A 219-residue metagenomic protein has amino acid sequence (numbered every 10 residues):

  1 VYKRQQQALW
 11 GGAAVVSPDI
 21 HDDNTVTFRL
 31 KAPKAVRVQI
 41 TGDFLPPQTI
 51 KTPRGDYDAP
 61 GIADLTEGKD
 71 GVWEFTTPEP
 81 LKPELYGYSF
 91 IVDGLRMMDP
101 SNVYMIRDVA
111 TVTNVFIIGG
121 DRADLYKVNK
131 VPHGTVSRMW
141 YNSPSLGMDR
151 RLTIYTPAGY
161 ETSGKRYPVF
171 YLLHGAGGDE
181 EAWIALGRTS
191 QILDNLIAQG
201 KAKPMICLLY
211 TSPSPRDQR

Functional and structural regions predicted by a protein language model:
V1-Q5, Y210-P215: Conserved small/polar residues in nucleotide/adenosyl-binding loops
K3-H21, T76-L146: The feature marks proteins involved in alpha-glucan
D19, T27-P83, L95-D108, V112-T113 (+1 more regions): Aromatic- and glycine-rich beta-strand/loop motifs that create alpha-glucan
I40, E84-V92, I154, Y167: Short beta-strand segments enriched for Tyr within beta-sheet-rich domains, predominantly fibronectin type III
Y141, P157-Y160, D194: Short beta-turn/strand-loop junction motif enriched in small, turn-promoting residues
G147-G159: A short loop-to-beta-strand scaffold at the N-terminal edge of the catalytic core in hydrolase folds
T162-Y167, L172-M205: Short substrate-entry loop that stabilizes the transition state in hydrolases
R219: Cationic, low-complexity basic patches in intrinsically disordered or flexible, solvent-exposed regions
